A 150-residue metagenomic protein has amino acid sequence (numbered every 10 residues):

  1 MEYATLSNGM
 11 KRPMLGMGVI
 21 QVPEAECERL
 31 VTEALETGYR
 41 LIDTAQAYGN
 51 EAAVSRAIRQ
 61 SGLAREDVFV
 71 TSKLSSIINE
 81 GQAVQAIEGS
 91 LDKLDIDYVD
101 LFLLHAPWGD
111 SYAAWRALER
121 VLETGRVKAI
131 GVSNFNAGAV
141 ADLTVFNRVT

Functional and structural regions predicted by a protein language model:
M1-V68: N-terminal binding-site loop/beta-alpha segment at the start of enzyme catalytic domains that lines or forms
R12, V22, E28, T71-S72 (+3 more regions): Functionally constrained cores in energy, signaling, and assembly domains
M14-G16, G38-Y39, T71-K73, F102-L104 (+2 more regions): A short, structure-level motif marking secondary-structure boundaries and short turns
M17, A34, I42, V54 (+5 more regions): Conserved, mostly hydrophobic/aromatic
V19-Q21, T44-Q46, D67, S72-L74 (+2 more regions): A cross-domain feature marking catalytic cores of carbohydrate-active enzymes and several ubiquitous metabolic/repair
V22-A25, Y48-A52, I78, G109-D110 (+1 more regions): Short alpha-helical
N79-T150: Glycine/proline-rich, positively charged, aromatic-decorated active-site loop/lid region on the catalytic face
